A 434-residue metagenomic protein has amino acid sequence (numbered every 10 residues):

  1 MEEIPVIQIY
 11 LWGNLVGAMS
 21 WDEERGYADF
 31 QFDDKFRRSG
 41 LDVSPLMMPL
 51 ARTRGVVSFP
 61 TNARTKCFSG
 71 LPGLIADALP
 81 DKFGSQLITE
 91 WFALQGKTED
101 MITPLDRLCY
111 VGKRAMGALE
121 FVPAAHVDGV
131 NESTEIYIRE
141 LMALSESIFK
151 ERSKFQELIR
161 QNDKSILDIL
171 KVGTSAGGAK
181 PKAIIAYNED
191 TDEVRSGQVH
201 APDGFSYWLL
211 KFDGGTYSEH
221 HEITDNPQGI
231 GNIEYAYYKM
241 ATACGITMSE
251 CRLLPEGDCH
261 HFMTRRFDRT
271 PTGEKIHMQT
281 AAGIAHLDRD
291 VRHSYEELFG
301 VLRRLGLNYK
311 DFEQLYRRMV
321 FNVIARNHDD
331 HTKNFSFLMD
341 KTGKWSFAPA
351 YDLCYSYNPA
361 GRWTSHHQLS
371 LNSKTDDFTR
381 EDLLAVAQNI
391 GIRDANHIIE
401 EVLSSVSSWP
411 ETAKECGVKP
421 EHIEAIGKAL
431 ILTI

Functional and structural regions predicted by a protein language model:
M1-T332, S336-I434: Phosphate/dinucleotide-binding and metal-coordinating scaffold of catalytic cores in nucleotide-dependent enzymes
